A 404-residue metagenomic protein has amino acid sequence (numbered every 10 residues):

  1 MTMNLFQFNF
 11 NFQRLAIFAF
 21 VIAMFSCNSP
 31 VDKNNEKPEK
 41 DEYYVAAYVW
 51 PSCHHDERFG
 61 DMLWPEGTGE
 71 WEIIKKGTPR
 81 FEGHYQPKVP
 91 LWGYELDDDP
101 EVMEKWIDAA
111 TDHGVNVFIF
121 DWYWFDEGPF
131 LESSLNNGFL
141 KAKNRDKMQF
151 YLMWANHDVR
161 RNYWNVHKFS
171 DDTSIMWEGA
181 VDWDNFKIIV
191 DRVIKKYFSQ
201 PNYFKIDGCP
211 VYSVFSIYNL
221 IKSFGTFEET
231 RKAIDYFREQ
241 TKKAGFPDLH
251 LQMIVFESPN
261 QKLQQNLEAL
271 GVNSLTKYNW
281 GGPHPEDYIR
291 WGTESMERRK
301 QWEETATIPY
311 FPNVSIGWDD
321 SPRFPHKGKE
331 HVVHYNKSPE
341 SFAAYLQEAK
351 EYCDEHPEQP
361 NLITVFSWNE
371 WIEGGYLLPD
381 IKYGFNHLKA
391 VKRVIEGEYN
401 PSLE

Functional and structural regions predicted by a protein language model:
M1-T2, E36: Short, Lys/Arg-enriched N-terminal segments with co-localized hydrophobic residues within the first ~10-30 amino acids
T2-A16: Bacterial N-terminal signal peptides that target proteins for export
M24-S26: C-terminal motif of bacterial Sec signal peptides marking the signal peptidase cleavage site
N28-N34: Bacterial lipoprotein signal-peptidase II cleavage site
N35-E404: Glycan-processing catalytic domains of CAZymes
